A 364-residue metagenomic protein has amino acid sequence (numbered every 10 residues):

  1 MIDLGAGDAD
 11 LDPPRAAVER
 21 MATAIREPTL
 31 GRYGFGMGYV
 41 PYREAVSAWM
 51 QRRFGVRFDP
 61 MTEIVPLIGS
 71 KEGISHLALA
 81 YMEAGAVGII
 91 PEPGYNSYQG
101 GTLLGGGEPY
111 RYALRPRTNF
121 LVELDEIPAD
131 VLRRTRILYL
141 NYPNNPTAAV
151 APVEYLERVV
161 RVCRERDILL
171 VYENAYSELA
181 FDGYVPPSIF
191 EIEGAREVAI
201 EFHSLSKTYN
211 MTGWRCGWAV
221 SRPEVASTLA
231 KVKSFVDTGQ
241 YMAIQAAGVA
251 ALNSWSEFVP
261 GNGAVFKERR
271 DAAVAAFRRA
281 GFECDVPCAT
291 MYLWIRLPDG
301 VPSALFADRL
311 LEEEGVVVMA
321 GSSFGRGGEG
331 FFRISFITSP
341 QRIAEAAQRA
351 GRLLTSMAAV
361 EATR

Functional and structural regions predicted by a protein language model:
M1-G69, H76, L252-S254, M357-R364: N-terminal small-domain helix-loop-helix segment of the aminotransferase-like
A80-T102: Conserved PLP-anchoring active-site segment centered on the Schiff-base-forming lysine
A86, G107, E165-L169, A195-E197: A short helix->loop->beta-strand "cap" motif at the edges of active sites that frequently abuts
G105, E165-R166, A280, E314 (+1 more regions): Helix C-cap/helix->beta junction micro-motif
Y110, L114-Y184: Active-site phosphate-binding strand-loop segment of PLP-dependent enzymes
I192-K267, D271, A275, L353-L354: Conserved core segment of the aminotransferase class I/II
V249, V265-F277, C284-R296, G328: Conserved glycine-rich beta-strand-loop-beta hairpin in the small C-terminal domain of fold type I
G300, R309-M319, S323-R364: PLP-dependent enzyme catalytic core of the Aspartate aminotransferase-like
